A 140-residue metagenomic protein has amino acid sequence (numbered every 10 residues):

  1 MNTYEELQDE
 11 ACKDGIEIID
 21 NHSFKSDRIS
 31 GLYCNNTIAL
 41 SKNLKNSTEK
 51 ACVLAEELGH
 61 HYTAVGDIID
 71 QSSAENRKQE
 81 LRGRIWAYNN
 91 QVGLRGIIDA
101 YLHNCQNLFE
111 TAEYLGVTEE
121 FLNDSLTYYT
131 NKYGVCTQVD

Functional and structural regions predicted by a protein language model:
M1-D140: Active-site hotspot residues in diverse enzymes, especially metal/ion-binding acidic/histidine motifs
